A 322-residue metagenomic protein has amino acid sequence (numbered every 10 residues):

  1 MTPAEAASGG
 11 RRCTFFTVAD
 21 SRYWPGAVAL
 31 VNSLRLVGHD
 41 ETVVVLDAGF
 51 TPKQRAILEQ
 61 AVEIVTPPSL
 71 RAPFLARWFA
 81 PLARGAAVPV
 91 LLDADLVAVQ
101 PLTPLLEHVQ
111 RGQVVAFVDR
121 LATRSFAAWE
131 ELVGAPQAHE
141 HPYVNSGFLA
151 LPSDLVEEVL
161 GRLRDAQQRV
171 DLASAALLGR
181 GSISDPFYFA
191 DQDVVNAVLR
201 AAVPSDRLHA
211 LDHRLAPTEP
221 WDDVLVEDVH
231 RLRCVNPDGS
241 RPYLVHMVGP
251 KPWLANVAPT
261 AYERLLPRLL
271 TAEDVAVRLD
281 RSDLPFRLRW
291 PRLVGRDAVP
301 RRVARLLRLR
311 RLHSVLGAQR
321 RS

Functional and structural regions predicted by a protein language model:
M1-V28: N-proximal low-complexity "stem/linker" segments adjacent to membrane-targeting elements
P3-R11, E158-S322: A glycosyltransferase accessory/donor-loop signature
S33-E41: Short, acidic, metal-binding catalytic loop of nucleotide-sugar glycosyltransferases
D47-K53, V99-L102, R214: Short, polar loop motifs at secondary-structure junctions
D47-R84: Active-site-proximal specificity loops/subdomain of glycosyltransferases
P89: Short aromatic/hydrophobic "clamp" motif used to bind/position activated sugar donors
D93-V97: The conserved acidic donor/metal-binding loop of glycosyltransferases
Q100-A135: Conserved donor-nucleotide/metal-binding helix-loop-beta segment in metal-dependent transferases, i.e., the alpha-helix
